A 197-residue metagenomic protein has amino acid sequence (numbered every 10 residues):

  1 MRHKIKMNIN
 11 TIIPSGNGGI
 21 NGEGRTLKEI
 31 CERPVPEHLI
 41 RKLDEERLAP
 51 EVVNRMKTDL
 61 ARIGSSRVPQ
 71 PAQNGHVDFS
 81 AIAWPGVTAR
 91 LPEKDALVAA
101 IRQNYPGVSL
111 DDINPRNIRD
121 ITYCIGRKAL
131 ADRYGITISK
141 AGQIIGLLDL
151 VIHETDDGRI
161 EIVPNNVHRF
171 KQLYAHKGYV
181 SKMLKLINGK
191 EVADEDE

Functional and structural regions predicted by a protein language model:
R2-E197: Nuclease and nuclease-like effector domains acting on nucleic acids or nucleotide cofactors
